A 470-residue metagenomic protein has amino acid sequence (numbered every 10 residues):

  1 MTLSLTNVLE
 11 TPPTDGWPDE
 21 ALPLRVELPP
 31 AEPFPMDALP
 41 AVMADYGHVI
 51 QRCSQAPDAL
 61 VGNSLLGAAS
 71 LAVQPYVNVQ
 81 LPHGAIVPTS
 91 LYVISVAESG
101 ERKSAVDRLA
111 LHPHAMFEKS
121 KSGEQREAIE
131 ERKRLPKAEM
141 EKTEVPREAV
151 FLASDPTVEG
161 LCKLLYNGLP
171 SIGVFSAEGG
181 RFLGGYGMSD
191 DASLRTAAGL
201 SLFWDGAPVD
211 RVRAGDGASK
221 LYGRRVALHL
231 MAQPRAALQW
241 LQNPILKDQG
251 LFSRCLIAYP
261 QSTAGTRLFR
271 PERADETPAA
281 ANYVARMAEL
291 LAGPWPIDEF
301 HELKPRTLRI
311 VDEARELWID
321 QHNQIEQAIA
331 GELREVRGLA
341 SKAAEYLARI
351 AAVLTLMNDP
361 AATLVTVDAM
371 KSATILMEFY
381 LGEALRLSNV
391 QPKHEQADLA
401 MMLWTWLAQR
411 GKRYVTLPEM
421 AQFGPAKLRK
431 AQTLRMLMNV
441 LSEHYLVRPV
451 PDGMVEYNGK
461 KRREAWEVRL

Functional and structural regions predicted by a protein language model:
T2-L470: Phosphate-handling catalytic cores of nucleic-acid transaction enzymes
